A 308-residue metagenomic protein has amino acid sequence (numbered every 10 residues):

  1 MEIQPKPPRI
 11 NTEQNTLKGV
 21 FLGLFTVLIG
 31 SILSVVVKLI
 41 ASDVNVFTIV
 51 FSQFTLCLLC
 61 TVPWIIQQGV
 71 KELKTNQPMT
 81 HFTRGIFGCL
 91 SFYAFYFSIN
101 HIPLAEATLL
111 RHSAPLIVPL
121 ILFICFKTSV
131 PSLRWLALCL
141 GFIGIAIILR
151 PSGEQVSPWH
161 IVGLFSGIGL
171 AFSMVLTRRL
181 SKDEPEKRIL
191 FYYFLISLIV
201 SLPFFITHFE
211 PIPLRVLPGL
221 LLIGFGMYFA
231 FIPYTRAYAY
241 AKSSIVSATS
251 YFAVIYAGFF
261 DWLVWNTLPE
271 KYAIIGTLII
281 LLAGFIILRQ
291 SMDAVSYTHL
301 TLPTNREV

Functional and structural regions predicted by a protein language model:
E2, D43-L90, I117, G169-S173 (+2 more regions): Transmembrane alpha-helices of multi-pass small-molecule transport proteins
Q4-N11, L58-Q77, I143-Q155, S197-V216 (+3 more regions): Membrane-interface helix-cap regions at the ends of transmembrane helices in multi-pass membrane proteins
K18-L24, I65, V70-A94, P158-S166 (+1 more regions): Loop-to-transmembrane-helix transition segments
S31, G85, C89, Y93 (+6 more regions): Hydrophobic/small/kink-forming positions within alpha-helical transmembrane segments of polytopic membrane proteins
T108-S113, L180-I196, F231-W262: Helix-helix packing/entry segments at the starts of transmembrane helices
A114-L136, I255-I274: C-terminal transmembrane-helix exit sites in multi-pass transporters
L133-L149, Y272-S291: Hydrophobic transmembrane alpha-helices of multi-pass small-molecule transport proteins
T298-T304: Conserved small/polar residues in nucleotide/adenosyl-binding loops
